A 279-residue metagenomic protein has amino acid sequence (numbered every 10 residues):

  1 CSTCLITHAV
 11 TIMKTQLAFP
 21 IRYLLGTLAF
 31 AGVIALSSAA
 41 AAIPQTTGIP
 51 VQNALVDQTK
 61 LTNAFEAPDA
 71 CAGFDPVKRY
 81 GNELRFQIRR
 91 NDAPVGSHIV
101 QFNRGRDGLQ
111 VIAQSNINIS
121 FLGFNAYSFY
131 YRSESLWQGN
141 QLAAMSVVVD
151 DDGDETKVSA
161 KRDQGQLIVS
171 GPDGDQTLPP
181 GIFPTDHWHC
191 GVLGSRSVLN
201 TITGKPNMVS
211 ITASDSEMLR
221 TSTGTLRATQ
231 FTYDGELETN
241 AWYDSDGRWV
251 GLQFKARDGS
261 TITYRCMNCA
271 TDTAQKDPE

Functional and structural regions predicted by a protein language model:
C1-I12: Short, Lys/Arg-enriched N-terminal segments with co-localized hydrophobic residues within the first ~10-30 amino acids
M13-Q16, R22: Positively charged n-region of N-terminal signal peptides that target proteins for export
L24-S37: Bacterial N-terminal signal peptides
L36-T46: Bacterial Sec-dependent signal peptides at the C-terminal "C-region" and cleavage site
P44-C71, R79-G81, S146-D234, Q253 (+1 more regions): Solvent-exposed helix/loop surface patches that form functional interfaces
G73, N103-D107, P278-E279: Extended interaction-bearing regions that mediate binding to partners or small molecules
K78-D163, G247, F254: N-terminal mature ectodomain segment of secretory-pathway/periplasmic proteins
D92, G108-N118, S128, E134 (+1 more regions): Gly/Pro-enriched, hydrophobic low-complexity segments that function as extracytoplasmic propeptides/linkers
